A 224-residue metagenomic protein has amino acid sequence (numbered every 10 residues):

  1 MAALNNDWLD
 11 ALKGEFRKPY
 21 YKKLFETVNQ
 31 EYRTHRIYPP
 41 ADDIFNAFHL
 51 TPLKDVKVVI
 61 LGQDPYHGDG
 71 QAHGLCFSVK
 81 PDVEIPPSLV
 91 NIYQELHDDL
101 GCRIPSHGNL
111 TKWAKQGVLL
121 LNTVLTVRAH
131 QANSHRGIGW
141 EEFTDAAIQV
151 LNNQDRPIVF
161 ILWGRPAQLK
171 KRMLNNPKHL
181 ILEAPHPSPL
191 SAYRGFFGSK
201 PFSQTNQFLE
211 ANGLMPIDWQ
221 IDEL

Functional and structural regions predicted by a protein language model:
A2, D7, G14-V159, P166-L169 (+5 more regions): A polyanion-binding, active-site-adjacent surface
F196: C-terminal substrate-binding/active-site "lid" region of AdoMet-derived donor-dependent transferases
S199-K200: Polytopic transmembrane helical bundles with strong interfacial aromatic enrichment
E223: Ligand-binding clefts/hinges and TM-proximal coupling segments of bilobed small-molecule sensing domains
